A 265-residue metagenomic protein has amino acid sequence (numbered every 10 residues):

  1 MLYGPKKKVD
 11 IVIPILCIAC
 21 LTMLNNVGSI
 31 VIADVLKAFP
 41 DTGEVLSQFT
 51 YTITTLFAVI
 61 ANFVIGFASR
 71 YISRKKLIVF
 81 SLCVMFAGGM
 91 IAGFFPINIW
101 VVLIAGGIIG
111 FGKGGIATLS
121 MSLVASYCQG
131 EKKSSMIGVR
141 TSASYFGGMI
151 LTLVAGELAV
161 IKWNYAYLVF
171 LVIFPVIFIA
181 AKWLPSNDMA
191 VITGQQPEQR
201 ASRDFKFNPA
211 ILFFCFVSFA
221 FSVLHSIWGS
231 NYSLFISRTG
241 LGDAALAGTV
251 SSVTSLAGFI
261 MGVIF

Functional and structural regions predicted by a protein language model:
M1-G4, L184-F214: Juxtamembrane intracellular "pre-TM" segments in multi-pass secondary transporters
V9-E44, W228-S233: Extracytoplasmic
N26, T54-F63, G148-M149, S255-V263: Residue-level signature of mid-helix packing/kink "hotspots" within the transmembrane helices of 12-pass Major
S29, A210-S252, G258: Extracytoplasmic gate region of multi-pass secondary transporters
I60-I99: Conserved MFS/SLC helix-loop-helix module at the cytosolic interface between two early adjacent transmembrane helices
W100-G106, F214: Short hydrophobic/alpha-helical segments at membrane-entry points of transmembrane helices in Major Facilitator
G107-A143: Cytoplasmic helix-loop-helix junction between adjacent transmembrane helices in 12-TM secondary transporters
G130-K132, V139-P185: Helix-loop-helix hairpin linking two adjacent transmembrane segments in secondary transporters
